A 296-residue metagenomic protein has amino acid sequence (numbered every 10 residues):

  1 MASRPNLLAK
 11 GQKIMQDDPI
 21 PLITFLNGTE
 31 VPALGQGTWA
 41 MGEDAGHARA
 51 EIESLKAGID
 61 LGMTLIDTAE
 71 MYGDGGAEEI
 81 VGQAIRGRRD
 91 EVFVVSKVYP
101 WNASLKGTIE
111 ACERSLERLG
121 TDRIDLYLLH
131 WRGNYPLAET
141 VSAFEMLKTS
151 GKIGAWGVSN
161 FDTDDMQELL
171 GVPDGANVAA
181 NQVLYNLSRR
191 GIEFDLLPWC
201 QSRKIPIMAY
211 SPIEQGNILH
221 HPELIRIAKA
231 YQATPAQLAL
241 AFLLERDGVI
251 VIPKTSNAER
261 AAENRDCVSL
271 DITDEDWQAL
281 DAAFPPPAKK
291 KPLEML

Functional and structural regions predicted by a protein language model:
A2-V92, P285, M295-L296: N-terminal binding-site loop/beta-alpha segment at the start of enzyme catalytic domains that lines or forms
L22, R132-L296: Beta/alpha (TIM)-barrel catalytic core signal, keyed to glycine-rich beta->alpha loops juxtaposed to Asp/Glu that bind
F25-L26, D60, G82-D90, E113-G120 (+3 more regions): Acidic (Asp/Glu)-rich catalytic clusters
V31-L34, G62-L65, R89-V92, T121-D125 (+4 more regions): Short, well-ordered coil/turn segments that N-cap beta-strands
G42-G46, A69-E78, W101-K106, R132-P136 (+2 more regions): Acidic-and-aromatic substrate-binding clefts and catalytic sites of carbohydrate-active enzymes
A45-G58, S104-R118, M166-Q167: Short, acidic/polar
E91-A103, L126-H130, N160, V183-Y185: A short, structured active-site edge motif that brings together acidic residues
L119-Y135: Active-site groove signature of glycoside hydrolases
